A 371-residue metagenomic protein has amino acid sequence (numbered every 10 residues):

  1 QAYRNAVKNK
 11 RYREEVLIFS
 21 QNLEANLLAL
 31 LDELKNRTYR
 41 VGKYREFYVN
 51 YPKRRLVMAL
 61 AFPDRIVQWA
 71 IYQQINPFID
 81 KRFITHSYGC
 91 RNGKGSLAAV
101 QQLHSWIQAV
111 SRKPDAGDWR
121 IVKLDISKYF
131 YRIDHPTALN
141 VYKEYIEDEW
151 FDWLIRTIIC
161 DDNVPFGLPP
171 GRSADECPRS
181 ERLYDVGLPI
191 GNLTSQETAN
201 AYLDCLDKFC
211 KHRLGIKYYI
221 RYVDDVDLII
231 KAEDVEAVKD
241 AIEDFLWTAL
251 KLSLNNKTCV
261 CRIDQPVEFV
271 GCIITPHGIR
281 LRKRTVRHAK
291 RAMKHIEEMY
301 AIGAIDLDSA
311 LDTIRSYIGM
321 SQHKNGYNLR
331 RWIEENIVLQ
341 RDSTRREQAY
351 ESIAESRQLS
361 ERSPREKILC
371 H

Functional and structural regions predicted by a protein language model:
Q1-V141, I146-E147, N163-F166, C370: Conserved two-metal-ion catalytic palm core of "right-hand" nucleic acid polymerases, unifying RNA-dependent RNA
N26, E33, W106, V110-V223 (+6 more regions): Conserved polymerase palm-domain catalytic core
K35, N76, Q108, K143 (+4 more regions): A general structural signal for alpha-helical elements within enzymatic catalytic domains
G42-Y44, I220-D224, N255-K257: Short Gly/Ser/Thr- and Asp/Glu-enriched loop/turn motifs at secondary-structure junctions
L60, W69, S173-D185, K208 (+4 more regions): Right-hand nucleic-acid polymerase module
F62-I66, T194, T198, Q265: A generic structural signal for residues located within well-ordered alpha-helices of large catalytic or ligand-binding
K81-G95, L214-V223, E335-N336: Short alpha-helical "patches" and their helix-cap loops
C90-A98, D227-I230, R262-D264: Beta-rich nucleic-acid/ligand-interaction surfaces
